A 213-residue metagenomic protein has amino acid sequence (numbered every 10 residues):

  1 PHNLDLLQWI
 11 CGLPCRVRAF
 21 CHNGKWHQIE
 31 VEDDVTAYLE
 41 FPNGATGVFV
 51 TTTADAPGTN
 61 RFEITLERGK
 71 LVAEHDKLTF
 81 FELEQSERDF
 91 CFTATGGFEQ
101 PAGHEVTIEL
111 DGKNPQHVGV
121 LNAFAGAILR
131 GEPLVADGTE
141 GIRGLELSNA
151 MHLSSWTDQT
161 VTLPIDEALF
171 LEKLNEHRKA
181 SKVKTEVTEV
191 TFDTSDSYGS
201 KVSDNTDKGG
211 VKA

Functional and structural regions predicted by a protein language model:
P1-T46, T51-P57, E63, T139: Rossmann-like dinucleotide-binding domain that binds NAD(P)(H)
N3-L4, H117, L121-N122, S148: A general structural signal for well-ordered alpha-helical segments in protein cores
L6-W9, A123-A127, A150: Residue-level signal for well-ordered alpha-helical scaffold segments within enzymatic catalytic domains
G12, G126-R130, W156: Residues at helix-coil transition
D34-T36, T59-R61, R68, M151 (+1 more regions): Short, acidic/polar N-cap/turn motifs at the starts of alpha helices
T36, F41, L66-T139, V161 (+2 more regions): C-terminal glycine/acidic-rich active-site capping loop/insertion
I142-R143: C-terminal structured "cap/appendage" subdomains that terminate the fold
L147-T157: Short arginine-rich
